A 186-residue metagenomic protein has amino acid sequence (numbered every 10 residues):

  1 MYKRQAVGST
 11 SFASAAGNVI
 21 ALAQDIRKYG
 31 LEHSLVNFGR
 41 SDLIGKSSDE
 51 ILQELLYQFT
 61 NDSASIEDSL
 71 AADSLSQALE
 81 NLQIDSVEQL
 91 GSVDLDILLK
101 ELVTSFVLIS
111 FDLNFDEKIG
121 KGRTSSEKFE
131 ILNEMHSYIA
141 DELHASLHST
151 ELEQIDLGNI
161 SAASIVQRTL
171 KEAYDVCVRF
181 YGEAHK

Functional and structural regions predicted by a protein language model:
M1-Q5: Conserved small/polar residues in nucleotide/adenosyl-binding loops
T10-F106: Long amphipathic alpha-helical segments with strong coiled-coil/leucine-zipper propensity
L79-S86, V103-F115, I139, L143 (+1 more regions): Short alpha-helix boundary/capping elements
L113, E117-K186: Alpha-helical oligomerization segments
